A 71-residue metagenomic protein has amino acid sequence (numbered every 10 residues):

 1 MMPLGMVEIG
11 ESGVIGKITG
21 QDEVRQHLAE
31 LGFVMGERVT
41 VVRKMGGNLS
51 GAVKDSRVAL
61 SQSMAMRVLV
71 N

Functional and structural regions predicted by a protein language model:
M1-N71: Compact, glycine-rich, soluble single-domain proteins
